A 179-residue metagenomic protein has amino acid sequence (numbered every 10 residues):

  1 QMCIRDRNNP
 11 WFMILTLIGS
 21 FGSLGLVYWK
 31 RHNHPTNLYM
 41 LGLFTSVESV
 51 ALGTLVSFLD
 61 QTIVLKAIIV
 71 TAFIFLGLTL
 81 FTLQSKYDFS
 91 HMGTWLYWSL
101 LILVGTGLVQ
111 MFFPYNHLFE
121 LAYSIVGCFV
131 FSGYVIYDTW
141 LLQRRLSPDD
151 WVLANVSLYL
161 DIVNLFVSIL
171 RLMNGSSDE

Functional and structural regions predicted by a protein language model:
Q1, R5-E179: A hydrophobic alpha-helical transmembrane-helix feature that marks the membrane cores and membrane-interface segments
